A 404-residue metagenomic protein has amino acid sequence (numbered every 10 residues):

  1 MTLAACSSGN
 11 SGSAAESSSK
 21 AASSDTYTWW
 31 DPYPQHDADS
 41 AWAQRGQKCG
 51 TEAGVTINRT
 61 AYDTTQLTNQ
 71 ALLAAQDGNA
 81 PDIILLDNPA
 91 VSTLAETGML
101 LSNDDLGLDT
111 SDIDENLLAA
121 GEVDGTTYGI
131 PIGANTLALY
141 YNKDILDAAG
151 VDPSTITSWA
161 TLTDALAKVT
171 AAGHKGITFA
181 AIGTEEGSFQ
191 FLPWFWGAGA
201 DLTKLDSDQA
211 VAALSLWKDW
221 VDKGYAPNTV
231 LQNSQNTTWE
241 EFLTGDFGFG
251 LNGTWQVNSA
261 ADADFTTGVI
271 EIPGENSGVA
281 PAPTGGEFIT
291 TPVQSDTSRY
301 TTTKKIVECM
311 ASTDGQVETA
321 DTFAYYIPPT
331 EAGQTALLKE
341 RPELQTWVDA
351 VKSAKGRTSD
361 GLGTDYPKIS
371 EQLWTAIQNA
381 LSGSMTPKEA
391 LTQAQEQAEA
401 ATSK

Functional and structural regions predicted by a protein language model:
T2-V91, N276, S298, T302 (+3 more regions): Conserved N-terminal structural module of periplasmic/extracytoplasmic solute-binding proteins
R45-E115, D147-G150, E241, G248-F249 (+3 more regions): Extracytoplasmic "Venus flytrap"/periplasmic binding protein-like
A61-Q70, P89, T157-T163, T229-L243: Short helix-initiation/N-cap motifs at beta->coil->alpha
A74, P81-D82, T110-L146, K175 (+2 more regions): A structural signal for short loop-to-beta-strand junctions that line the ligand-binding cleft of periplasmic/secreted
D87-T136, T163, Q190, T266-I270 (+2 more regions): Hinge/lid segment of periplasmic solute-binding proteins
L94-M99, L117-S154, I182-L202, T284-P292 (+1 more regions): Periplasmic solute-binding protein
L166-T170, T203-L231: Glycine-centered hinge/linker elements that transmit conformational signals in sensory and ligand-binding systems
T254-T266, E275-T375, T402-K404: C-terminal lobe and pocket-closing loops of periplasmic/extracytoplasmic Venus-flytrap solute-binding proteins
